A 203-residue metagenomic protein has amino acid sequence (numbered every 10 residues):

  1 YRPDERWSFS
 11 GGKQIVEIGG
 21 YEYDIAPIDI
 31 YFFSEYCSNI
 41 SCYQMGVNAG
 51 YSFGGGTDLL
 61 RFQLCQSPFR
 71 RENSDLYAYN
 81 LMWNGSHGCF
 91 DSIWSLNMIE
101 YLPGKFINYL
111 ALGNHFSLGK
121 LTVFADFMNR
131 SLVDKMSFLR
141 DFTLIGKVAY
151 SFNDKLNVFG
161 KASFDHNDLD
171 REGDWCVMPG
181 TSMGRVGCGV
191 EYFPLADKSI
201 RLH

Functional and structural regions predicted by a protein language model:
Y1, G11, V47-Y51, L81-G85 (+3 more regions): Residues on the lipid-exposed face of transmembrane beta-strands in outer-membrane beta-barrel proteins
Y1-S67, N84-S86, F159, N167: Outer membrane beta-barrel
E22, F90-L96, L102-H203: Outer-membrane beta-barrel pore domains
A26-F32, Y77-Y79, W175-T181: Flexible, surface-exposed loop regions and adjacent strand-edge segments of Gram-negative outer-membrane beta-barrel
Y31-E35, R71, W83-G85, H115-G119 (+2 more regions): Short, surface-exposed linear patches
S41, D75, S182: Soluble or luminal CAZymes and related metallo-dependent hydrolases
A49, R61, N73-S74, N114 (+1 more regions): Non-transmembrane, interaction-prone segments in cytosolic or luminal domains
L59-N108: Loop-centered beta-sheet repeat module
